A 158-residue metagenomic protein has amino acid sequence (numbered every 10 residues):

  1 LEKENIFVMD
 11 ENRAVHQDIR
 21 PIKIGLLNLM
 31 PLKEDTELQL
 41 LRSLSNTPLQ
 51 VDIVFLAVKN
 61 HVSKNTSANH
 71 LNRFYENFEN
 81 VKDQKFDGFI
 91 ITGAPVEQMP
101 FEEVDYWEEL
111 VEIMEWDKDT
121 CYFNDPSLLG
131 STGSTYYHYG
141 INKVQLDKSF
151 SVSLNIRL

Functional and structural regions predicted by a protein language model:
L1-E102, Y106-V111: N-terminal beta1-alpha1 cap of cysteine-dependent amidohydrolase-like domains
I91-L158: Cysteine-nucleophile active-site neighborhood
